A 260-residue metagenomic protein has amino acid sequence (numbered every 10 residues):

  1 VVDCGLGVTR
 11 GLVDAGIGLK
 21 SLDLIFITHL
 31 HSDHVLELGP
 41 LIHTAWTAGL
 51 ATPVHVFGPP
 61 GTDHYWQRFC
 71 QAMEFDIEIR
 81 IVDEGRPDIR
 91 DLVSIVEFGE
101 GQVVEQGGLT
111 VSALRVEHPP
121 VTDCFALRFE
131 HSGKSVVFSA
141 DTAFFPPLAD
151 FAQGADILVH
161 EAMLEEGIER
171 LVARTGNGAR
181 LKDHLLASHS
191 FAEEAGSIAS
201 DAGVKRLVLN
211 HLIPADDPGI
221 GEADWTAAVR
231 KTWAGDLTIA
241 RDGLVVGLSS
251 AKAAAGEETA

Functional and structural regions predicted by a protein language model:
V1-A143, L148-D150, G221-T259: Binuclear metal-dependent hydrolase catalytic cores
A126, S135-V137, A143-D242: Cap/insert and terminal regions of metallo-dependent hydrolase folds
M163, T259-A260: Intrinsically disordered, low-complexity regions of eukaryotic proteins
